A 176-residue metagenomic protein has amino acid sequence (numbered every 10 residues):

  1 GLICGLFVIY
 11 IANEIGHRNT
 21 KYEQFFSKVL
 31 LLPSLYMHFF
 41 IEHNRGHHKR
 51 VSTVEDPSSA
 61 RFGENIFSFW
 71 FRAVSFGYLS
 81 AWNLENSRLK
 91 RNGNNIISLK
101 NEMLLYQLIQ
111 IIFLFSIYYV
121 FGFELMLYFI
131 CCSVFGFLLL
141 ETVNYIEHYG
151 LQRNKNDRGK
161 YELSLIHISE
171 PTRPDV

Functional and structural regions predicted by a protein language model:
G1-C4, I11, I15, S34-M126 (+1 more regions): Non-catalytic, topology-defining segments of multipass membrane proteins
L2-I9, V134-E141: Alpha-helical transmembrane segments and their membrane-interface exit regions
E14-K21, G46-K49, I146-N156: A cytosolic-side transmembrane-helix exit/cap motif
E23-F25: Short, conserved phosphate-binding/catalytic loop or strand-edge motifs used in phosphoryl-/nucleotidyl-transfer
S27-Y36, R158-L165: Membrane-cytosol interface motif
R50, P57, A73, G77 (+1 more regions): Transmembrane alpha-helix/helix-exit interface in multi-pass inner-membrane proteins
E124-F135: Interfacial segments of alpha-helical transmembrane regions
I166-V176: Single conserved hydrophobic/aromatic residue that forms the stacking wall/gate of nucleotide- or nucleobase-binding
